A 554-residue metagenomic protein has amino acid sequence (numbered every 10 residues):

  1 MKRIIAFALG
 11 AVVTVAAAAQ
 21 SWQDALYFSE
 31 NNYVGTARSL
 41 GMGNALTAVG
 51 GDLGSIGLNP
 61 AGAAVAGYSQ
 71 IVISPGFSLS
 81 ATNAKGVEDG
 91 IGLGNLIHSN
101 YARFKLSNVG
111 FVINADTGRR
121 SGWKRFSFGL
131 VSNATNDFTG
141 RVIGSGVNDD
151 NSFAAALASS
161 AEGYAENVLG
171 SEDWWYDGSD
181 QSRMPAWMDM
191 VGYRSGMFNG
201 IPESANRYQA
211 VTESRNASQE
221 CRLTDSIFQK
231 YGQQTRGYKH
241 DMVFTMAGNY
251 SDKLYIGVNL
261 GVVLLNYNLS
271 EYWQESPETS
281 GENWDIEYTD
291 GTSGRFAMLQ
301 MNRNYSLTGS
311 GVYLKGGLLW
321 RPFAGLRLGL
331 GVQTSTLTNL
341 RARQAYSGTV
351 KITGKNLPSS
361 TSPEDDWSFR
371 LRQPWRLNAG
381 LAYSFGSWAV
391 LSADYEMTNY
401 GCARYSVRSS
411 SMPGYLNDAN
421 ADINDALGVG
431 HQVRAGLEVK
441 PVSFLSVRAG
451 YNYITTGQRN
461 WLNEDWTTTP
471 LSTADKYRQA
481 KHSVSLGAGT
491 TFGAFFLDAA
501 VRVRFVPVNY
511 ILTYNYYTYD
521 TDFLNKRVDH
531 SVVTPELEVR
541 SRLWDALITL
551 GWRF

Functional and structural regions predicted by a protein language model:
K2-A8: Sec-dependent signal peptide recognition, specifically the positively charged N-region followed immediately by
A8-L9, R321: A periodicity- and composition-biased signal for non-globular, repetitive helical segments
G10-A11, G67: Short, linear, compositionally biased motifs with a strong N-terminal bias
T14-A16: N-terminal signal peptide c-region/cleavage motif recognized by signal peptidases
Q20-V34, S39, N114-F554: Outer-membrane beta-barrel porins/channels
A37, V49-L58, A64-D149, H240: Outer-membrane beta-barrel translocator/receptor signature
